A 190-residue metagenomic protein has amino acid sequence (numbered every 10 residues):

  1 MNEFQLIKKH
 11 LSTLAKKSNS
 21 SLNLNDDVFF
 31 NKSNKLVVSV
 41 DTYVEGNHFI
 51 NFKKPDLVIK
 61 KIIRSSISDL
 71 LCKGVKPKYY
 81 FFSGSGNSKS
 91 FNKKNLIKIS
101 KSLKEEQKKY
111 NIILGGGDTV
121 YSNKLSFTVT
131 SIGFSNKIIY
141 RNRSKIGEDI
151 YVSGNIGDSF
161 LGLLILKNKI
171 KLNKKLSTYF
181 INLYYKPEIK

Functional and structural regions predicted by a protein language model:
M1-K190: Helix-biased detector of long, well-ordered alpha-helical tracts
